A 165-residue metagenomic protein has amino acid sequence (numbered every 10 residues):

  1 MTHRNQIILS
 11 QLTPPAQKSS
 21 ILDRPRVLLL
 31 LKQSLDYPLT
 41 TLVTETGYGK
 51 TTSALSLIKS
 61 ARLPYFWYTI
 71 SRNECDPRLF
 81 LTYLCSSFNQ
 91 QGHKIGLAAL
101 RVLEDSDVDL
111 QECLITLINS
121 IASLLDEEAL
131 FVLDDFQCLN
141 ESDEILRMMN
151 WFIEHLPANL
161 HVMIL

Functional and structural regions predicted by a protein language model:
M1-L31, L97-V102: Conserved adenine-nucleotide phosphate-binding loops and their immediately adjacent elements
M1-T2, L39, Y48, W67 (+1 more regions): Flexible inter-repeat linkers and adjacent short helices within tandem amphipathic alpha-helical repeat scaffolds
T2-H3, I7-L9, K32-L35, K59-L63 (+1 more regions): A conserved switch/coupling segment of P-loop NTPase cores
I21-P25, Y48, V108-E112, D143: Conserved phosphate-coordination/catalytic loops
R24, T51, L84, D134 (+1 more regions): Conserved RecA-like P-loop NTPase ATPase core
Y37-L55: Walker A/P-loop nucleotide-binding motif
T40-L42, P64-Y68, M163: Hydrophobic/aromatic beta-strand patches that form the interior of the parallel beta-sheet core in alpha/beta enzyme
S53-A129, C138-N140: Conserved phosphate-binding/catalytic loops and adjacent sensor/switch elements of nucleotide-binding enzymes, spanning
